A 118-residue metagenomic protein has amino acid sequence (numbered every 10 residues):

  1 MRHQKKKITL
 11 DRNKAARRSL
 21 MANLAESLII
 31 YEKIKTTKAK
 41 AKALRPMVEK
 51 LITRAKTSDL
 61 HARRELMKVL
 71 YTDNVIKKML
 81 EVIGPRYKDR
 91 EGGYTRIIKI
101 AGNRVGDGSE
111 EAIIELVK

Functional and structural regions predicted by a protein language model:
M1-R12, S19, N23-K118: Structured, basic alpha/beta domains of bacterial-type, RNA-associated proteins
